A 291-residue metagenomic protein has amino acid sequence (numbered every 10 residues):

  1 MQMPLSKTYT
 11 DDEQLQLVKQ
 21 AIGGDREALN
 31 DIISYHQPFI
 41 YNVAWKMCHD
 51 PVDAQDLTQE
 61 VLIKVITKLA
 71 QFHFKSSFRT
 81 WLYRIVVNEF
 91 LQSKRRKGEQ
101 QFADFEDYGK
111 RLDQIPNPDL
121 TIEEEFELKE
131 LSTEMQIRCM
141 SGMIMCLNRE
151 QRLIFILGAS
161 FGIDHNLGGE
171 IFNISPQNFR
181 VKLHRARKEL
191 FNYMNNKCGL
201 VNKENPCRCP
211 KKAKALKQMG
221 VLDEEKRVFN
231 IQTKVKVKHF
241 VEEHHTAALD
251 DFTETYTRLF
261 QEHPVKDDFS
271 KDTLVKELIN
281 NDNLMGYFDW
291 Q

Functional and structural regions predicted by a protein language model:
T8, D12, V18-N42: A short, charge-rich alpha-helical start-of-domain segment used by transcription regulators
D12, G23, D119-Q151, H239: Amphipathic alpha-helical segment used for protein-protein interaction
I22-G23, H49, L62-S77, R96-K97: Sigma70-family region 2
I33-P51, K68, K94, C146: Amphipathic, Lys/Arg- and hydrophobic-enriched alpha-helical face
N42, D56-I63, S76-N88: Structural recognition of an alpha-helix C-terminal capping motif at a helix-to-coil junction
A70-F74, V87-F105, N192, N196: Arg/Lys-rich amphipathic alpha helix in sigma70-family domain 2
Q136, E170-K197, L284, W290: DNA-recognition helix of helix-turn-helix
E150, L157-N178: Helix-turn-helix DNA-binding module
